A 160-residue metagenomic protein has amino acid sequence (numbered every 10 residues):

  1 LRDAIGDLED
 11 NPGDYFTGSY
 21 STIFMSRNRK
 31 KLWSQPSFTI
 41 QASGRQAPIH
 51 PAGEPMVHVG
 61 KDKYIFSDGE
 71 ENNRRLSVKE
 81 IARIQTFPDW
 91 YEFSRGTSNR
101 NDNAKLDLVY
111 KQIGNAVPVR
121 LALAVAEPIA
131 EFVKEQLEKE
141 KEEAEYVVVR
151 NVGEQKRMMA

Functional and structural regions predicted by a protein language model:
L1-G13: Flexible, glycine-/basic-rich loop-and-beta segments that form/coincide with the SAM-dependent methyltransferase
D10-A160: C-terminal target-recognition/interaction regions appended to catalytic cores
